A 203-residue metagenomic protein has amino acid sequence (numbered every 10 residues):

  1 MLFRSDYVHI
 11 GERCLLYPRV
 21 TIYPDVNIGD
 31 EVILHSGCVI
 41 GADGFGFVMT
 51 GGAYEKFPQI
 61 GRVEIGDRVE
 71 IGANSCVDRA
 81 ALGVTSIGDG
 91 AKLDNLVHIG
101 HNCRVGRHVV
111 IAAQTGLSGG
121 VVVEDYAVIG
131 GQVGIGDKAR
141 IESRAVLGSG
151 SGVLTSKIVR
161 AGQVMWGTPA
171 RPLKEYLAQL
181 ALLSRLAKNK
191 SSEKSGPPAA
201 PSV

Functional and structural regions predicted by a protein language model:
M1-F3, G196-S202: N-terminal low-complexity segments that are often proline-rich with Ser/Thr-Pro
F3-P172: Structural signal for interior beta-strand "rungs" in well-ordered beta-sheet cores of soluble enzyme domains
R171-P198: Long, leucine- and charge-enriched amphipathic alpha-helices that form heptad-repeat coiled-coil/leucine-zipper-like
